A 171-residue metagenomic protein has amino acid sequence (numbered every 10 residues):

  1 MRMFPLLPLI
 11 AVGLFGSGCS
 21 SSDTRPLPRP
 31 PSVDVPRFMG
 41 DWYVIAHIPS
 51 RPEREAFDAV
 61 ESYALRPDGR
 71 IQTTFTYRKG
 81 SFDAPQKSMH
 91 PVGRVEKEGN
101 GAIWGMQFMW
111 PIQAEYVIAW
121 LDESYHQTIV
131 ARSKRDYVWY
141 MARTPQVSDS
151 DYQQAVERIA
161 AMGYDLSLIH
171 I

Functional and structural regions predicted by a protein language model:
M1-L7: Bacterial N-terminal signal peptides that target proteins for export
G13, G18-I169: A beta-rich soluble binding module of mature secreted/lumenal proteins
